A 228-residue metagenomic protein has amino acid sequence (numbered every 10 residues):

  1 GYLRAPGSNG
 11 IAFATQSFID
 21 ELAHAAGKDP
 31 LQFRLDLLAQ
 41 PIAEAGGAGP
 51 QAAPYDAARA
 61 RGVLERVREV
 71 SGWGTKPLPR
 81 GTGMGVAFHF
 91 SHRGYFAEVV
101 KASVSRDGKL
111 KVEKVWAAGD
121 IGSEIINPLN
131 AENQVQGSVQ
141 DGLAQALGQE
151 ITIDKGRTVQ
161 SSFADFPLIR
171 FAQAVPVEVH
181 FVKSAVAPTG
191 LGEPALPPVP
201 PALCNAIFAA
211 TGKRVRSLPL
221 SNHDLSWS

Functional and structural regions predicted by a protein language model:
G1-S228: Cofactor-binding beta-sheet edge motifs in enzyme active sites
